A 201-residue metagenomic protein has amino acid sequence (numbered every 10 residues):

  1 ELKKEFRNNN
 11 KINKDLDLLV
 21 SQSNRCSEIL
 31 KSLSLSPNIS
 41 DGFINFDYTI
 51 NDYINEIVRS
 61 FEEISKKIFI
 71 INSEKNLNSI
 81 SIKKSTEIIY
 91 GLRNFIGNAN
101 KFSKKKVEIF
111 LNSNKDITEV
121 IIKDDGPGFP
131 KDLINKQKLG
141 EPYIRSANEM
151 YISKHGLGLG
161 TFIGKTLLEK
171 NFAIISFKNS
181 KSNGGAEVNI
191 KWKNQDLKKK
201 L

Functional and structural regions predicted by a protein language model:
E1, K11-E74: Conserved DHp (HisKA) dimerization/phosphotransfer helix of two-component histidine kinases, i.e., the long coiled-coil
N72-G91: Conserved short strand/loop->alpha-helix "switch" segment adjacent to the catalytic nucleotide/phosphoryl-transfer site
K105, F172-I174: Conserved glycine-rich
K106-D116: Short beta-strand/loop element within the Bergerat-fold HATPase_c
D124: Acidic ATP/Mg2+-coordinating residue in the GHKL
K131-A147: Short conserved segment of the HATPase_c
L157-T161: Hydrophobic Leu site in an alpha-helix of the histidine kinase catalytic ATPase core
I163-F172: Conserved glycine-/histidine-rich ATP-lid loop and adjacent helix of the Bergerat-fold HATPase_c
